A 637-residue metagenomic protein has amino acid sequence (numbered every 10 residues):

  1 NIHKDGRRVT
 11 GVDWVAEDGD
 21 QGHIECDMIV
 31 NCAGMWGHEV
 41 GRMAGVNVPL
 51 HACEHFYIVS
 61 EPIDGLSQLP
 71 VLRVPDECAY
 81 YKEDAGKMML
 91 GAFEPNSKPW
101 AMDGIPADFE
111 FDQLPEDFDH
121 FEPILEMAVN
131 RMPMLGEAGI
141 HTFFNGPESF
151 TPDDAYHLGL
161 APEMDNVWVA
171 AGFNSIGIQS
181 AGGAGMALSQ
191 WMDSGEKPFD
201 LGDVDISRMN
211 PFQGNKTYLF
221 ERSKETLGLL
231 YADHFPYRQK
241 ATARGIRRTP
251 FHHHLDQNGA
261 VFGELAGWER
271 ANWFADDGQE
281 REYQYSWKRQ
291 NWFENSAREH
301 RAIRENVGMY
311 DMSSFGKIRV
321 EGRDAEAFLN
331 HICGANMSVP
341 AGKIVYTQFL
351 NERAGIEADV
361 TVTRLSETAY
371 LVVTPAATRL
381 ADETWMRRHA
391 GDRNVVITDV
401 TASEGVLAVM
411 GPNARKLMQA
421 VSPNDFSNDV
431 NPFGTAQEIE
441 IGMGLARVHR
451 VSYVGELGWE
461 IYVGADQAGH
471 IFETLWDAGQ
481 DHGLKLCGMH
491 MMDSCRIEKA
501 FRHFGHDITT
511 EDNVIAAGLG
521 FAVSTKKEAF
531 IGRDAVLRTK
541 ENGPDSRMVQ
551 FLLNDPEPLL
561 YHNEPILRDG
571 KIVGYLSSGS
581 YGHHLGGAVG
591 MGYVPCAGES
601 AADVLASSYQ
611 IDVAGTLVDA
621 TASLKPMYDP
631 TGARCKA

Functional and structural regions predicted by a protein language model:
N1, E25, V71, C78-Y80 (+4 more regions): Short, surface-exposed charged micro-motifs
I2-P115, P123-M134, G214-Q239, A243 (+2 more regions): Flavin-dependent oxidoreductases
H3-G6, E83, L160-P162, V362-S366 (+1 more regions): Short, low-complexity Ser/Thr-rich regulatory SLiMs
G11-A16, G172, Q348-N351: Short beta-strand segments that buttress and anchor functional surface loops
E17-D18, E61-G65, D84-G86, P95 (+5 more regions): Short loop segments at secondary-structure junctions
E39, M43, A187, W191-G195 (+1 more regions): Active-site catalytic microenvironments for nucleophilic, acid-base chemistry
D76, A85, A107-R247: C-terminal catalytic lobe of FAD-dependent flavoproteins
F199, D203-A637: Glycine/proline-enriched, intrinsically flexible loops and inter-domain linkers
